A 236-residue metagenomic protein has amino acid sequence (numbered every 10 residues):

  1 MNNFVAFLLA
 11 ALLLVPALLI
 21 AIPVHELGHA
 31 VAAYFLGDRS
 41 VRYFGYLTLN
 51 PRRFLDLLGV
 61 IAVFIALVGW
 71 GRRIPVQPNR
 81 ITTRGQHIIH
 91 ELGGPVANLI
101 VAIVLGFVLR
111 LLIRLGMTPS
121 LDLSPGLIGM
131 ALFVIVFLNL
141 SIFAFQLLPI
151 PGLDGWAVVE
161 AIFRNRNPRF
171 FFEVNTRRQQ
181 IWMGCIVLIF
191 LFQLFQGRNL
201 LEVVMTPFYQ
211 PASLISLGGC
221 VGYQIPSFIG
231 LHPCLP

Functional and structural regions predicted by a protein language model:
M1-P236: Hydrophobic transmembrane alpha-helices and their immediate loop junctions in multi-pass integral membrane proteins
